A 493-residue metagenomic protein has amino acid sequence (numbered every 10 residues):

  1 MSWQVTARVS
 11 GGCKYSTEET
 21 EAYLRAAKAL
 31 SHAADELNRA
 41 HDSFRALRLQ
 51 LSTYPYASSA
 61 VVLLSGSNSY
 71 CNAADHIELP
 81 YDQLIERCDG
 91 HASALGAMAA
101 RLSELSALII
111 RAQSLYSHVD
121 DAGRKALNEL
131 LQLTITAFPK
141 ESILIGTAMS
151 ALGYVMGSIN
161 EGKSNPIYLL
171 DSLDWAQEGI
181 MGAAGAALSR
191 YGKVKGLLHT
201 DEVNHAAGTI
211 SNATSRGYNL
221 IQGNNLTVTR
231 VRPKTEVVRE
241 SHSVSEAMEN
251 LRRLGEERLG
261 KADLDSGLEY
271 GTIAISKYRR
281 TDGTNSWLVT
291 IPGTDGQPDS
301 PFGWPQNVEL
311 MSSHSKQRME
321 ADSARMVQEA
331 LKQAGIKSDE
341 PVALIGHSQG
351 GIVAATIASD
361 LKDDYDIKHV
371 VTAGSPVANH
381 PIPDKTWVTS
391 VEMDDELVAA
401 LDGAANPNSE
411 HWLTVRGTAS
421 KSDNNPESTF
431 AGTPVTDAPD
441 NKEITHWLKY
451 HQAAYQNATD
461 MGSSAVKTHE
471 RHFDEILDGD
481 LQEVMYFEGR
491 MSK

Functional and structural regions predicted by a protein language model:
M1-T136, K493: N-terminal secretion-targeting helices of virulence/extracellular proteins, encompassing both classical Sec signal
A27-S31, W287, I291, V391: Hydrophobic, aliphatic-enriched repeat segments that assemble into extended interaction scaffolds in large eukaryotic
L105-A122, A183-A184, E392-A400, N425-P434: A short, terminal or domain-edge coil/loop segment
L133-A343, I357-D366: Long, composition-driven intrinsically disordered regions
P292-R325, E329-A330, I336, D364-H369 (+1 more regions): Lipolytic serine-hydrolase domain surface
I345-A355: Gly/Ala-rich beta-loop-alpha elbow adjacent to hydrolase catalytic centers
T356, G374: Short catalytic micro-motifs in class I SAM-dependent methyltransferases
